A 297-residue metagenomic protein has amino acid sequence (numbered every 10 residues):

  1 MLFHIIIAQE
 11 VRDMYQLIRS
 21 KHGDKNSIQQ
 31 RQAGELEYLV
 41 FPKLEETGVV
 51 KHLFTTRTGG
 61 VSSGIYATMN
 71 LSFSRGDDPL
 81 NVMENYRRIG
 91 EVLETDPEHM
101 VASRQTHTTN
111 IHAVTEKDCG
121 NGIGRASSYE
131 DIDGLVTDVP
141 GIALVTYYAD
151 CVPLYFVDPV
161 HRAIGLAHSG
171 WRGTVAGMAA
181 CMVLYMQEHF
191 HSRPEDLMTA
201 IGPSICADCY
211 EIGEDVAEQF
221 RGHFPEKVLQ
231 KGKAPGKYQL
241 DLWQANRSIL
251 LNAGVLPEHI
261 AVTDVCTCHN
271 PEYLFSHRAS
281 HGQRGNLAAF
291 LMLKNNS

Functional and structural regions predicted by a protein language model:
L2-S297: Active-site microenvironment for binding and transforming phosphate-containing groups
